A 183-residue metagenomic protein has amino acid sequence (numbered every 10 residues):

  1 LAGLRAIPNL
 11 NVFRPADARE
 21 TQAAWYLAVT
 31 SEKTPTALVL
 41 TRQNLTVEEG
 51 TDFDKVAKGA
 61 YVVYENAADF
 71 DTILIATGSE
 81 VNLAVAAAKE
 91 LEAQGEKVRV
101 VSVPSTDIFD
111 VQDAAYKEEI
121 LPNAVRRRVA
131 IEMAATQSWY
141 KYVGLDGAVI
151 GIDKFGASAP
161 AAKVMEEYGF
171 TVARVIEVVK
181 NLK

Functional and structural regions predicted by a protein language model:
L1-S31, T171, I176-V178: Conserved thiamine diphosphate
T21, T30-K183: Thiamine diphosphate
